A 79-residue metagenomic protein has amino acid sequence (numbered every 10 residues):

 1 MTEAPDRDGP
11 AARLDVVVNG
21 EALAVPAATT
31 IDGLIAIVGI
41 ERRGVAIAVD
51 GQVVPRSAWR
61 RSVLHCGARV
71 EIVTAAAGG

Functional and structural regions predicted by a protein language model:
M1-G78: Ubiquitin-like/PB1-type beta-grasp interaction modules and other compact soluble beta-rich domains
